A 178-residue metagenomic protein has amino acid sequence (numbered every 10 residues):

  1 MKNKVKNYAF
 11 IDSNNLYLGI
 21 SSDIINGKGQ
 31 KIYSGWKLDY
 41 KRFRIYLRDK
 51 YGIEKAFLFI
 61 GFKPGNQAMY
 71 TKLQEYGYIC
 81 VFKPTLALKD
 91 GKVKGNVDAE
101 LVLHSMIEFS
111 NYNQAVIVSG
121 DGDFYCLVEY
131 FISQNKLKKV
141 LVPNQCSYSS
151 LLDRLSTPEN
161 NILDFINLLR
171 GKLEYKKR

Functional and structural regions predicted by a protein language model:
M1-V93, V97, S133, L137: Domain-level signal for Mg2+-assisted phosphodiester chemistry and nucleotide/NA-binding surfaces in nucleic-acid
P64-R178: Nuclease catalytic cores that cleave nucleic-acid phosphodiester bonds, predominantly acidic two-metal-ion
